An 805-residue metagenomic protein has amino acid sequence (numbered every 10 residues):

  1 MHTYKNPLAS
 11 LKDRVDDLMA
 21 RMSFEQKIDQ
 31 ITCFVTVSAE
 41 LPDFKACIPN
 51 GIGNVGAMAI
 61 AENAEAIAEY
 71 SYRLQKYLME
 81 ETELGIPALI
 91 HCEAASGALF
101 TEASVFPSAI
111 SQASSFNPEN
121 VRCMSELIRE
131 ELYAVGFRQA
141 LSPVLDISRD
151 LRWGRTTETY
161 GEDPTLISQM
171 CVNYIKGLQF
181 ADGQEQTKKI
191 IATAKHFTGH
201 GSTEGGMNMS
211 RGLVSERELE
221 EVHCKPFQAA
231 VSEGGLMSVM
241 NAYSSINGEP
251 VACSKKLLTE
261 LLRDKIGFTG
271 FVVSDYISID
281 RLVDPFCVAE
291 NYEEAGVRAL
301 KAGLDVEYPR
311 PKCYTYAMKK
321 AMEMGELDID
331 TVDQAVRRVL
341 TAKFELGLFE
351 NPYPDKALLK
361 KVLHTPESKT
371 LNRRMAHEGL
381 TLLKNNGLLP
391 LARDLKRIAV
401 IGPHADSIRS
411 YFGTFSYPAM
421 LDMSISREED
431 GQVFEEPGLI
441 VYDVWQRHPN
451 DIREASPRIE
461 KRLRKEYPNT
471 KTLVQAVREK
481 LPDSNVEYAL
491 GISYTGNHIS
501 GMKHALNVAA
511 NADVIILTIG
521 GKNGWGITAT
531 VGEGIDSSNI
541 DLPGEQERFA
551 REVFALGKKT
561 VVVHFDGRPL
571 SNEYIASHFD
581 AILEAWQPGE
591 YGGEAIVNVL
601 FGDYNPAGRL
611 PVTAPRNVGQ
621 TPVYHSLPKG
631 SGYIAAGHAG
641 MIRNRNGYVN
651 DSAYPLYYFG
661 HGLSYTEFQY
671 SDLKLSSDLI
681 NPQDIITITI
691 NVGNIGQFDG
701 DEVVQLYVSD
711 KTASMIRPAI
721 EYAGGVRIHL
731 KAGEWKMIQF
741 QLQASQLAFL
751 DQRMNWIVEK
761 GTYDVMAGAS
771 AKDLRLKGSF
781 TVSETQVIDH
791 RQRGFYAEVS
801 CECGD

Functional and structural regions predicted by a protein language model:
M1-A748, E759-A767, A771, R791-D805: Glycoside hydrolase catalytic-domain context in secreted enzymes
R753-W756: Short proline/glycine-enriched turn/loop segments at secondary-structure junctions
L774-I788: Short beta-strand elements
